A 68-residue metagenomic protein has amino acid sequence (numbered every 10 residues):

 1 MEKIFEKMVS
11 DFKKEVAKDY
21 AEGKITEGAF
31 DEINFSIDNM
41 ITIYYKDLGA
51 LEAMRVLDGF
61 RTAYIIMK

Functional and structural regions predicted by a protein language model:
M1-K3, I65-K68: Short intrinsically disordered terminal tails
E2-G28: N-terminal acidic leader/helix
D19-F30, Y45-A53: Charged, low-complexity interaction regions
A29-T42: Amphipathic, non-membrane alpha-helical rod segments
T42-M67: Short, charged early-sequence alpha-helical segments and their helix-coil boundaries
